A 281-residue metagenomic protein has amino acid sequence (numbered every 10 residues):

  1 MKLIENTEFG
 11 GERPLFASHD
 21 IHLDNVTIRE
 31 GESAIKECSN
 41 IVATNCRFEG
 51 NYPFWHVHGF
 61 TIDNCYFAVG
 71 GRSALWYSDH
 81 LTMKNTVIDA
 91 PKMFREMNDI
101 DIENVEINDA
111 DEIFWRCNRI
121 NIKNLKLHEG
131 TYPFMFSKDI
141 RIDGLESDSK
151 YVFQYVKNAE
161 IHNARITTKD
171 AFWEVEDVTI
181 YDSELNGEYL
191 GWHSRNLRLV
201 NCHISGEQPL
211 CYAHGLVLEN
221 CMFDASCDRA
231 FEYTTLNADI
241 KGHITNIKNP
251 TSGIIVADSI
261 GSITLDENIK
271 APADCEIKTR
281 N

Functional and structural regions predicted by a protein language model:
M1-N281: Long, distal/terminal scaffolding or interaction modules with repetitive or compositionally biased sequence
